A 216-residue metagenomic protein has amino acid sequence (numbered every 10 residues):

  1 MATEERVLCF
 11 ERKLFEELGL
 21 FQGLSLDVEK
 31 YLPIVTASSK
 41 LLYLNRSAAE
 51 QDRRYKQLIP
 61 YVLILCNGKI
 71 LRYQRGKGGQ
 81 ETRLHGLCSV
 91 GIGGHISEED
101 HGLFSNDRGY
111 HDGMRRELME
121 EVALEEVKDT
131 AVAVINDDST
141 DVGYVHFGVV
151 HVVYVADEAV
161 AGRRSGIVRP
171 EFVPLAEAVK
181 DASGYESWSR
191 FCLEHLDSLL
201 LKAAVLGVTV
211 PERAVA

Functional and structural regions predicted by a protein language model:
A2, G86-G102, A133-I135, G143-A216: Nudix hydrolase/Nudix homology domain
A2-T36: Extreme N-terminus nucleophile/cap motif
Q22-K69, R75-E81: Acidic, metal-coordinating catalytic segment for phosphate/diphosphate chemistry, firing primarily on the Nudix
L58-Y61, Y110, V149: Residue-level detector of short, conserved catalytic/binding motifs and their immediate flanks
N67, V122-E126: A short, structured loop/turn motif at beta-sheet edges
K69-R116, E120: Conserved Nudix-box catalytic region and its N-terminal flanking loop in Nudix hydrolases and closely related
E125-A133: A short coil-to-beta-strand element that immediately follows conserved catalytic motifs
